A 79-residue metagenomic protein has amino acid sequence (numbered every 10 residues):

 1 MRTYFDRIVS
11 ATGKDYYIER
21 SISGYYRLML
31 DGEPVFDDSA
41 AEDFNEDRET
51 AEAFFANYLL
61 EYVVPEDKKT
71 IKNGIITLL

Functional and structural regions predicted by a protein language model:
M1-M29: Short N-terminal "domain-start" leader segments that mark the transition from disordered tails or signal peptides into
R2-I8, E33-L79: Mixed-charge, Lys/Arg-enriched low-complexity segments
